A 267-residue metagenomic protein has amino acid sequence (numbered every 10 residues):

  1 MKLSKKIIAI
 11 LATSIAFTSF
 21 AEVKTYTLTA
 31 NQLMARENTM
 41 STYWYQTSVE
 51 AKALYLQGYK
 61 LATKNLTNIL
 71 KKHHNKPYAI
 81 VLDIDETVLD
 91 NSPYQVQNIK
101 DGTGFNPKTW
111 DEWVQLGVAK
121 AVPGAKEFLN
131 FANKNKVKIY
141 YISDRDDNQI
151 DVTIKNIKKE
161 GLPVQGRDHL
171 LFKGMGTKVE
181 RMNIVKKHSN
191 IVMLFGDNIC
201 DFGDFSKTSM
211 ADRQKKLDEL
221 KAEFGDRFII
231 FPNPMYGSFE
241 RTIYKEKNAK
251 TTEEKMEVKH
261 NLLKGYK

Functional and structural regions predicted by a protein language model:
M1-I8: Bacterial N-terminal signal peptides that target proteins for export
L3, F20-L82, N248-K267: Non-catalytic pre-domain segments flanking phosphatase-related domains
A16-T18: N-terminal signal peptide c-region/cleavage motif recognized by signal peptidases
T27-A30, D146, I150-K267: C-terminal cap/substrate-recognition subdomain and adjoining C-terminal extension of metal-dependent phosphatase-like
M34, V49-K60, K76, Q115-P123 (+2 more regions): Soluble non-cytosolic domains of exported or imported proteins
L70-A79, I139-D144, H169: Surface-exposed patches in mature extracellular/periplasmic domains of secreted proteins
K72-P77, V88-V118, K134: Active-site neighborhood of HAD-like aspartate-dependent phosphohydrolases
D111-Y140, D147: Short, acidic loop-to-helix structural element flanking the phosphoryl-transfer center in phosphate-processing enzymes
